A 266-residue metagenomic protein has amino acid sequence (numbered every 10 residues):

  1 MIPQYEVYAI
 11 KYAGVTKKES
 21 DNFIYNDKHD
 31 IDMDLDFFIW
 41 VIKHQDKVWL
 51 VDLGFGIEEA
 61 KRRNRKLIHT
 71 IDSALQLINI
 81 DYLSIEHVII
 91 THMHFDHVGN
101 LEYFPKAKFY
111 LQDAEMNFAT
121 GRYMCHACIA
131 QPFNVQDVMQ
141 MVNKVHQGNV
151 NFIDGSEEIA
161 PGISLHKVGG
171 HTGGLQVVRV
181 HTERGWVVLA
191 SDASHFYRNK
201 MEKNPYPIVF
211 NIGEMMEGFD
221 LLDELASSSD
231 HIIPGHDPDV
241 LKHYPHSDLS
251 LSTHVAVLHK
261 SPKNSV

Functional and structural regions predicted by a protein language model:
V7, I42, D52, I85 (+7 more regions): Divalent metal-coordination and catalytic microenvironments
V7-A9, I39-K43, D154-E183: Core dinuclear metal-dependent hydrolase active-site scaffold
A13, L53-G56, M93, A114-E115 (+3 more regions): Active-site metal-binding loops of divalent metal-dependent hydrolases
G14-S73, V177-S191: Conserved beta-strand hairpin/beta-sheet module of binuclear metal-dependent hydrolase folds, prominently
R65-L111: Active-site metal-binding motif and surrounding structural segment of the metallo-beta-lactamase
I68-A74, P105-D113, K167-G170, K242-P262: Short, electropositive alpha-helical surface patch
H69, A74-I80, S84, A114-K167 (+1 more regions): Metallo-beta-lactamase
C125-I129, M141, S156-E157, G174-Y244: Metallo-beta-lactamase
